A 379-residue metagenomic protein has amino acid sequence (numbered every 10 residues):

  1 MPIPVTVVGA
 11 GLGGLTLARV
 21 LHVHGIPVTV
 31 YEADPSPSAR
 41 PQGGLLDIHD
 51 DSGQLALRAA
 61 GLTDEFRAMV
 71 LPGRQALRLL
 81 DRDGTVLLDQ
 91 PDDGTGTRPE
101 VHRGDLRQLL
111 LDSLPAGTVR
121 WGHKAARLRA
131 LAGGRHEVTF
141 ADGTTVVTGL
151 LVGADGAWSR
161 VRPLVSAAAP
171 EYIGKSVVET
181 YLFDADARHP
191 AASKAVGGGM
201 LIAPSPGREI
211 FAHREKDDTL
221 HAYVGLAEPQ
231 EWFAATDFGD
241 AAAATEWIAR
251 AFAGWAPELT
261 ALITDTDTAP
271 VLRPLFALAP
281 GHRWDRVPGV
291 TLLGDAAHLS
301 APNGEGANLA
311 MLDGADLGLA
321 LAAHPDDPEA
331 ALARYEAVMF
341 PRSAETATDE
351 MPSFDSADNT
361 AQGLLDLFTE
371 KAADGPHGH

Functional and structural regions predicted by a protein language model:
M1-V5, V20-H22, D47-A185, E231-A234 (+2 more regions): Conserved N-terminal helical subregion
P4, P27, T219: Residues at the starts of beta-strands that form the adenosine-phosphate
V7-P27, Y31-D34, V152-G153, V178 (+2 more regions): Conserved mid-domain beta->alpha element of the FAD-binding
S38-A39, L128, R160, S300: Short, solvent-exposed loop/turn segments at secondary-structure junctions
G43-G44: Glycine-rich active-site loop/strand segments that organize a redox cofactor
A130-G133, H213-D217: Short beta-strand micro-motifs enriched in acidic
P190-K194, G198, S205-R208, R214-L220 (+1 more regions): FAD/FMN-dependent oxidoreductases across multiple families
A333, R342-H379: Alpha-helical, largely C-terminal catalytic domains that coordinate divalent metal ions via clustered Asp/Glu/His
